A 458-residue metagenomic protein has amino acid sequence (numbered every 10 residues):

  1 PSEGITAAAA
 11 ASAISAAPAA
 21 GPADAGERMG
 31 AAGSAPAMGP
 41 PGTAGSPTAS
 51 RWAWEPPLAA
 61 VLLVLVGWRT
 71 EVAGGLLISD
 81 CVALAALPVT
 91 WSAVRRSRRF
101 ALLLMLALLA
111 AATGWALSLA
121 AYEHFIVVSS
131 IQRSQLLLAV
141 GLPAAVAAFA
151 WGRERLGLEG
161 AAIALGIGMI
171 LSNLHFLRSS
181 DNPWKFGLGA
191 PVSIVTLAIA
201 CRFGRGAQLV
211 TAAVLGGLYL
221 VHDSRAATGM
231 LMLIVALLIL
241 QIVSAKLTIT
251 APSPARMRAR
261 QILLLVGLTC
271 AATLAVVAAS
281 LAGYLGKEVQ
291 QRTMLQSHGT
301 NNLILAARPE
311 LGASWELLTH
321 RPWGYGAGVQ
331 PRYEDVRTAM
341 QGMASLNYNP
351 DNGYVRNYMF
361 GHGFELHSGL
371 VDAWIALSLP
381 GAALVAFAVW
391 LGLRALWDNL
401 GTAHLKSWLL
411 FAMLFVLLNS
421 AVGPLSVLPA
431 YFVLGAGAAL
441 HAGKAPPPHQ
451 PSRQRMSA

Functional and structural regions predicted by a protein language model:
P1-L117, E154-E159, I199-G206, L440-A458: Transmembrane signal-anchor hairpin modules in multi-pass inner-membrane enzymes, especially those that act on
P57-L62, F360-F364, S368, D372-A376 (+1 more regions): Loop-to-helix entry and N-terminal half of a specific, functionally important transmembrane alpha helix in multi-pass
G75-L87, A101-F149, A162-G166, D181-I194: Aromatic-anchored transmembrane helix interface
R98-A101, R155-A162, R205-L209, L247-T269: Membrane-interfacial entry segments at the cytosolic side of transmembrane helices
A139-A245: Alpha-helical transmembrane segments of multi-pass inner-membrane proteins
L197-I199, S407-A458: Transmembrane alpha-helices of multi-pass inner-membrane enzymes
G217-H222, A227, I239-S297: A membrane-periplasm/extracellular boundary helix in multi-pass inner-membrane enzymes that assemble envelope glycans
T300, V329-G369: Interfacial juxtamembrane loops and adjacent helix segments that form the catalytic/substrate-binding surfaces
